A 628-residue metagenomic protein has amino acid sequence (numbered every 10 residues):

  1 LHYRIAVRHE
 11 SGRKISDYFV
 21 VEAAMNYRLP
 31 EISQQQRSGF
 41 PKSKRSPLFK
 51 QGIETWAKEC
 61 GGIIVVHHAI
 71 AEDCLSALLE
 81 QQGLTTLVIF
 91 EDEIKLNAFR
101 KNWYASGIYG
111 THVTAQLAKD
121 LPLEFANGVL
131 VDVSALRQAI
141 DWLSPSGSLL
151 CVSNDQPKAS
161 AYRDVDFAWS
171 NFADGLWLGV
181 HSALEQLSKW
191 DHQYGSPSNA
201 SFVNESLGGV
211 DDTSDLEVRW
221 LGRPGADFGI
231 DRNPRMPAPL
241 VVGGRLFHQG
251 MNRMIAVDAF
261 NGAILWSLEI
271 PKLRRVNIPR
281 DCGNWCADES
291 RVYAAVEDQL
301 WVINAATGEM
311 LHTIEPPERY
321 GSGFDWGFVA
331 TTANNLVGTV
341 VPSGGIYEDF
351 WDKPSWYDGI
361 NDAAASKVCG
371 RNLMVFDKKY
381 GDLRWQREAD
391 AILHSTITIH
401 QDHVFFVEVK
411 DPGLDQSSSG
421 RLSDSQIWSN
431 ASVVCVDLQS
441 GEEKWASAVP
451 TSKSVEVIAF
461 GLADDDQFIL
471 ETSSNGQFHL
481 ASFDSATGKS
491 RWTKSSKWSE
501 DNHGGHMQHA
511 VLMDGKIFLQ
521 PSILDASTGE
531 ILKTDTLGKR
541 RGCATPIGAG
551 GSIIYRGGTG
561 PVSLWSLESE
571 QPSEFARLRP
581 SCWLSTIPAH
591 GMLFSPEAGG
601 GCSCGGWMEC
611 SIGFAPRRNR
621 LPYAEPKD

Functional and structural regions predicted by a protein language model:
R4-R8: Extracellular recognition modules
E10-P30: Extracellular fibronectin type III
G39-F49, E54-A57, A115, H181 (+17 more regions): Aromatic (tryptophan-biased) beta-strands that constitute blades/sheets of beta-rich domains
E59-A77, L87: Conserved class I S-adenosyl-L-methionine
A98-L121: S-adenosyl-L-methionine
A118-L130: A short acidic, Gly/Pro-enriched loop at the edge of an enzyme's catalytic core that lines a small-molecule cofactor
L136-S148: A short glycine-rich, Lys/Arg-flanked "PGG" loop and its adjoining helix->strand segment in the class I
D231-M254, V276-W301, G321-M374, R387-V433 (+6 more regions): Repeat-blade elements of multi-bladed beta-propeller folds
